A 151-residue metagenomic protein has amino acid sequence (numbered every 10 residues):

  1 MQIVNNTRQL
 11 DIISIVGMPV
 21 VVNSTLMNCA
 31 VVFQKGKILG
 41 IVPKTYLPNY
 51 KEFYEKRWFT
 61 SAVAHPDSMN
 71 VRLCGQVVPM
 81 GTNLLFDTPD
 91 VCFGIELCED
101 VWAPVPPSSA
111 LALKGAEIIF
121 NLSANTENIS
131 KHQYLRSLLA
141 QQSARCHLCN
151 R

Functional and structural regions predicted by a protein language model:
M1-R151: Enzyme catalytic cores with a strong preference for nitrogen-chemistry domains
